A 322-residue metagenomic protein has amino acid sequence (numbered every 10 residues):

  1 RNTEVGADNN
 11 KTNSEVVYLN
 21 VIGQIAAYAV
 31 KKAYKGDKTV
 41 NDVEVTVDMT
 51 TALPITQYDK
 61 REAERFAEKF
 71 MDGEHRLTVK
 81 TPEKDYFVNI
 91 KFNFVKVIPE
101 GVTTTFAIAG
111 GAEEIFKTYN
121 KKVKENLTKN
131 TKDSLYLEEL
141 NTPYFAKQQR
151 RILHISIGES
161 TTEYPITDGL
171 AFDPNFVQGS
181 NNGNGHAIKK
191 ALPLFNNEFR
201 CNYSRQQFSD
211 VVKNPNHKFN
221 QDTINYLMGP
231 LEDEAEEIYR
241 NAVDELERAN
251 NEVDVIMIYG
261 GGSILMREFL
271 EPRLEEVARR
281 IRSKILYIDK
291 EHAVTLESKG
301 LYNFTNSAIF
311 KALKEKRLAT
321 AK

Functional and structural regions predicted by a protein language model:
R1-I152, E236-I258, S263-K322: Nucleotide/phosphate-binding catalytic cleft detector across ATP-hydrolyzing and phosphate-transferring enzymes
V43, E138-E139, Y164-G169, P215-N220 (+1 more regions): Short amphipathic alpha-helical segments, especially helix-boundary/capping motifs
E139-D173, A191: Gly/Thr-rich phosphate-binding beta-strand-loop-beta motif of the actin/hexokinase/Hsp70
S156-G158, G185, H292-T295: Conserved structured core elements
T161, H186, S263-L265: Short, flexible micro-motifs
Y164, F176, R267-L270: Short glycine-/acidic-enriched loop or helix-start segments at secondary-structure transitions that form or flank
I166-V255, Y259-G260: Phosphate-binding glycine-rich/basic clefts of nucleotide- and phosphate-handling proteins, predominantly
